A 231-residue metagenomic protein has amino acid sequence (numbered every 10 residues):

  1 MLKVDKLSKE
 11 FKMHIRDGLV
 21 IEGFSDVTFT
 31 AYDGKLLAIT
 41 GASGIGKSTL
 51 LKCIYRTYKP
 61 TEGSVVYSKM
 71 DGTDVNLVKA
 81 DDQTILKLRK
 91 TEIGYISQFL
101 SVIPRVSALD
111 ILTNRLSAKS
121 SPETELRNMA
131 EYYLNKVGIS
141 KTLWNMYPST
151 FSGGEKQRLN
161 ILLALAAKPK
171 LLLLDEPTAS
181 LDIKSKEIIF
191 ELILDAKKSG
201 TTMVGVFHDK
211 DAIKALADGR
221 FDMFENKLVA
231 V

Functional and structural regions predicted by a protein language model:
T40-A42: The feature captures the beta-strand-to-loop junction immediately N-terminal to the Walker
Y55: Helix-to-loop junction immediately C-terminal to a conserved catalytic motif
S64-K87: ABC ATPase NBD Q-loop/coupling interface
F99, V106-S117: Q-loop/switch helix immediately C-terminal to the Walker
T124-T142: Conserved ABC ATPase "signature" region
Y147-F151, E155: Conserved ABC ATPase signature
A164-L165: ABC ATPase C-loop
L172-D175: Catalytic Walker B motif of ABC-type/P-loop ATPase nucleotide-binding domains
